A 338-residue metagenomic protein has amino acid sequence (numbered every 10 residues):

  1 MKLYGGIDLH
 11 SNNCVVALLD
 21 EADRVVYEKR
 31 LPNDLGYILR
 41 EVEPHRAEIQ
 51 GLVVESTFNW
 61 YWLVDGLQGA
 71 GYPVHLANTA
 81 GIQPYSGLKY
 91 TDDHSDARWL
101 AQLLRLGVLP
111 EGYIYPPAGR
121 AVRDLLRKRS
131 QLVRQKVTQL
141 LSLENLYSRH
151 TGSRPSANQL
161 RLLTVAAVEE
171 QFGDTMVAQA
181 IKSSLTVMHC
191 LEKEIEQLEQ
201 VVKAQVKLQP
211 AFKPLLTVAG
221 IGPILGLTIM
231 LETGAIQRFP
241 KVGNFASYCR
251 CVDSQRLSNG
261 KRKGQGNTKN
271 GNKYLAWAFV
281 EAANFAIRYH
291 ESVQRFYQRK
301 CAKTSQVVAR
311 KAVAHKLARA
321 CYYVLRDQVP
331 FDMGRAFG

Functional and structural regions predicted by a protein language model:
K2-D20, L100, L132: Gly/Thr-rich phosphate-binding beta-strand-loop-beta motif of the actin/hexokinase/Hsp70
N12-Y37: Short glycine-rich, Thr/Ser-proximal phosphate-binding strand/loop in the N-terminal lobe of ATP-dependent enzymes
L35-G51: Short, basic/hydrophobic alpha-helical segments
I49-S56, L100: Acidic beta-strand-to-loop metal/phosphate-binding motif
H75-R120, D124, K261-N270, Y274: Short alpha-helix plus adjacent loop in nuclease-associated cores
L126-P214: Glycine-rich, often acidic, oxyanion-interacting loops/wings at catalytic, nucleic-acid, or phospho-protein interfaces
P214-T217, P223-V307: Phosphate-backbone recognition surface of nucleic-acid-processing proteins
G260-K261, Q298-G338: Low-complexity, acidic/Ser/Thr- and charged residue-rich accessory regions of DNA metabolism proteins
